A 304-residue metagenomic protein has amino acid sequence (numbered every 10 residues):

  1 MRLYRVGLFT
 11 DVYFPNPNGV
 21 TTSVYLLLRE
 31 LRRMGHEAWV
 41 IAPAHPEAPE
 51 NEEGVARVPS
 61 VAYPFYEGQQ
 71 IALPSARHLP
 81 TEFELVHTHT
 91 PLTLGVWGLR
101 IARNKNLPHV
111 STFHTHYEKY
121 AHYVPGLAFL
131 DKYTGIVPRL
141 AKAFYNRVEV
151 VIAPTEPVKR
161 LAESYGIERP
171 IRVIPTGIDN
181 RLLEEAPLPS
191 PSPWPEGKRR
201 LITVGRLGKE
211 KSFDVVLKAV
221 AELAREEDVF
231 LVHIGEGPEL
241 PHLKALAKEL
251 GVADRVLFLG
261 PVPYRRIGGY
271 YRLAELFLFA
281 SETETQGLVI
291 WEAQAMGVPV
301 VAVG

Functional and structural regions predicted by a protein language model:
M1-R57: N-terminal subdomain of nucleotide-sugar transferases
A44, P157, G177: Carbohydrate-associated surface elements
N104, K132-V150, Y165: Membrane-proximal helix-turn-helix segments that form the acceptor-binding/catalytic region of lipid-linked
Y145, P261-V262, G269-A274: Short alpha-helical donor nucleotide-sugar binding micro-motif in glycosyltransferases
I178-P193: Acidic anion/phosphate-binding donor-loop and adjacent secondary structure in glycosyltransferase catalytic cores
E196-L207, F213, L217-F258, R265-R266: A conserved nucleotide-sugar
E282: Aromatic "clamp/platform" in nucleotide-sugar-dependent glycosyltransferases that forms part of the donor/acceptor
I290, P299-A302: Short hydrophobic beta-strand element within catalytic cores of glycosyltransferases and related nucleotide-activated
